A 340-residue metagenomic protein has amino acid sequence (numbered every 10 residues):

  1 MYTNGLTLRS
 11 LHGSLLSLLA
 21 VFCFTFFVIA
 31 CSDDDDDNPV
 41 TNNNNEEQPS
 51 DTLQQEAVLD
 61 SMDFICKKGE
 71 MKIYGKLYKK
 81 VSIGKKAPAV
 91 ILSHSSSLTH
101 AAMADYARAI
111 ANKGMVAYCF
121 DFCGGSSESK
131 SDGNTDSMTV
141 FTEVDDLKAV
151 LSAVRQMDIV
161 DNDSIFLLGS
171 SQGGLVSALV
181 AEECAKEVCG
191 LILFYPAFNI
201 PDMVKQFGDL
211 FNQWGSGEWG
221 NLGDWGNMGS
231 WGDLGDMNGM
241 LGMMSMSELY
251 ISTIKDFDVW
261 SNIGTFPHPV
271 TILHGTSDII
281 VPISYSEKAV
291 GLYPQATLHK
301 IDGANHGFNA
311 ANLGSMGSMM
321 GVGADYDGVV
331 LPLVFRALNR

Functional and structural regions predicted by a protein language model:
F24-A57: Bacterial Sec-dependent N-terminal signal peptides
Q48-G84: N-terminal cap/lid segment of alpha/beta-hydrolase-fold proteins
A87, H94-L98, T276: Active-site glycine-rich loops that stabilize anionic/oxyanionic intermediates across multiple enzyme folds
S96-R108: The serine-hydrolase catalytic nucleophile loop
I110-K130: Conserved alpha/beta-hydrolase
D136-D158: Alpha/beta-hydrolase active-site loop
E183-S247: Hydrolase active-site cap/lid region
F266, I272-H274, D278: Short beta-strand/loop motif that positions the catalytic acidic residue of the alpha/beta-hydrolase fold
